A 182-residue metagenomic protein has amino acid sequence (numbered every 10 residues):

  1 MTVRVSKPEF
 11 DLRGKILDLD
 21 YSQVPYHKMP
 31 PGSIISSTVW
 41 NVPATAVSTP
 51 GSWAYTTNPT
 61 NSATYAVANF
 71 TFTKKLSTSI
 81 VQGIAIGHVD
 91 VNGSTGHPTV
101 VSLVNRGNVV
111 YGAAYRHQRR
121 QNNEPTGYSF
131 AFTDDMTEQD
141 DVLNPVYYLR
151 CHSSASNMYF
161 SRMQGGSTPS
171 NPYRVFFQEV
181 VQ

Functional and structural regions predicted by a protein language model:
M1-S52: Glycine-rich, low-complexity segments
N41, T49-S62, T71-Q182: Terminal beta-strand-rich extracellular "head" domains that mediate receptor/glycan or other ligand binding
T64-A66: Short, solvent-exposed loop/turn segments enriched in Ser/Thr/Gly
